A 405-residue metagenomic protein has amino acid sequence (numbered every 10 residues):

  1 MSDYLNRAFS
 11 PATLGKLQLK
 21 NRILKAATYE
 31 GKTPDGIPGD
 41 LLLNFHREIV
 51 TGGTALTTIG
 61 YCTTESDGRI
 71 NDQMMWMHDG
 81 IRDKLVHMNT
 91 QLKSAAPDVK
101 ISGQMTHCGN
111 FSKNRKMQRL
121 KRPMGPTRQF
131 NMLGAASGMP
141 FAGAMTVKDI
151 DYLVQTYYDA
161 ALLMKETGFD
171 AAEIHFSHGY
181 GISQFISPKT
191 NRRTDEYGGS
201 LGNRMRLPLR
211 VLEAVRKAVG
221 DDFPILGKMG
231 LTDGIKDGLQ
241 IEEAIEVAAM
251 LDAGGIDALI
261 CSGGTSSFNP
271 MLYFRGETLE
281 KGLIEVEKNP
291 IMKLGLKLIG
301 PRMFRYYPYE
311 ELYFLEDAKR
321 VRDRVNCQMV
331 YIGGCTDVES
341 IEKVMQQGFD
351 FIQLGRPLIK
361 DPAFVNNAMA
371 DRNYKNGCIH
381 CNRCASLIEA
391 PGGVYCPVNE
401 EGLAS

Functional and structural regions predicted by a protein language model:
M1-S405: Flavin-dependent oxidoreductase catalytic cores
